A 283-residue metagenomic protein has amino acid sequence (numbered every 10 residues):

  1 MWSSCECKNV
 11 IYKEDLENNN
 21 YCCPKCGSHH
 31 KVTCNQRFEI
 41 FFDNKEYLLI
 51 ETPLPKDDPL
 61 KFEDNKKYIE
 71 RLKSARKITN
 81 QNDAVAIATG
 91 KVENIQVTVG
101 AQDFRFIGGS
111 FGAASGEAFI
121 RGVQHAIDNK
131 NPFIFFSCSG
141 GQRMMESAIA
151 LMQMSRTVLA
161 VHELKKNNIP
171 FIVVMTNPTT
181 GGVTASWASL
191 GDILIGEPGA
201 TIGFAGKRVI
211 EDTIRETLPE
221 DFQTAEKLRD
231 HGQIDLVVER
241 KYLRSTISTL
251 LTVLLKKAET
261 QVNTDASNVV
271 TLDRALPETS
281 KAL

Functional and structural regions predicted by a protein language model:
M1-Q81, T89-V92, L250-L283: Intrinsically disordered, low-complexity segments enriched in small/flexible residues
W2, K13, E17-N20, V32 (+5 more regions): Electropositive phosphate-/nucleotide-binding environments in soluble metabolic enzymes
S4, C22, A86-T89, T98-G100 (+5 more regions): Structured core elements
E14, H30, Q36, I40 (+18 more regions): Flexible, active-site-adjacent loop/turn segments at secondary-structure boundaries
V85-K165, I172: Cleft-lining beta-strand/loop regions that shape enzyme active-site pockets
S137-E259: Conserved catalytic cores of soluble enzyme domains, especially glycine-rich substrate-binding beta-alpha loops
